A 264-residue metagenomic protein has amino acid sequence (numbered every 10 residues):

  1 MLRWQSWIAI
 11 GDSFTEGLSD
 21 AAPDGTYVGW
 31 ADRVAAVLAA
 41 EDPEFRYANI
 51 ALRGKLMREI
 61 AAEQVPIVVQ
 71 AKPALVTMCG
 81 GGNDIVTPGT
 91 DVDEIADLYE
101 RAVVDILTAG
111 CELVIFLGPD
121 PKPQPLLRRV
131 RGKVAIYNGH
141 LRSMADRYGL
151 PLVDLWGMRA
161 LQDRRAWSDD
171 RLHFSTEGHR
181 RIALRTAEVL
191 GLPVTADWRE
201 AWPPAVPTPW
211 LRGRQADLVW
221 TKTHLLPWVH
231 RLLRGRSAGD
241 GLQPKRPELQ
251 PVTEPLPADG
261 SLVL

Functional and structural regions predicted by a protein language model:
M1-R53, V65-K72, S261-L264: Serine-esterase "nucleophile elbow" of acetyl-processing enzymes
L2-R3, R147, H173, E177-L264: Conserved catalytic region of serine esterases and O-acyltransferases that act on ester linkages in lipids
A9, M78, I115-F116: Structural beta-sheet core signal
E16-D20, P43, M57-E94, D120-P121: Oxyanion-hole/transition-state-stabilizing segment in secreted/luminal serine hydrolases and related acyltransferases
N49-A51, L117-G118, D154-G157: Residue-level recognition of beta-strand->loop/alpha-helix junctions
V92-E100, R131-N138: Charged helix-capping and loop-helix junction motifs
L107-L113, L150: A short helix->loop->beta-strand "cap" motif at the edges of active sites that frequently abuts
P123-W156, T176-H179: Substrate-gating cap/lid alpha-helix
